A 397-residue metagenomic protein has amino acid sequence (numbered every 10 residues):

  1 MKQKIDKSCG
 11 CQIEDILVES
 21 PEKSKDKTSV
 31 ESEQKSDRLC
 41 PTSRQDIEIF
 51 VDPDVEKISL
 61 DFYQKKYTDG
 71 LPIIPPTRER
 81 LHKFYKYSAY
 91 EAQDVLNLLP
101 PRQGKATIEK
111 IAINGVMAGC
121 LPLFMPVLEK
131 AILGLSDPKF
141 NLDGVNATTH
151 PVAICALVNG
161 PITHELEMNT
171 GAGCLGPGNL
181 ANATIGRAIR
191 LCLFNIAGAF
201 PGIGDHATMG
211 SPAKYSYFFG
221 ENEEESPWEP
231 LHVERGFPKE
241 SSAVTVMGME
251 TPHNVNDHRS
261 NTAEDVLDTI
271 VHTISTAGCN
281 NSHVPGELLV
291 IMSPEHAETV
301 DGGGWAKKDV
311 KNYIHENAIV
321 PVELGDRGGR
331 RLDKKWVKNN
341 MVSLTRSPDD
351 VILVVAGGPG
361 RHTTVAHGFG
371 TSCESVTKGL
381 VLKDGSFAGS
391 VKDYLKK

Functional and structural regions predicted by a protein language model:
K2-K397: Non-transmembrane, aqueous-exposed alpha-helical and coiled segments at domain scale
